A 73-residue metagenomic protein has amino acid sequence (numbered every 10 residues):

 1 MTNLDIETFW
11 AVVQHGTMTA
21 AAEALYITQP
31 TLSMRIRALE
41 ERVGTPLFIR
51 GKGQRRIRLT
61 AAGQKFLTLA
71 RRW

Functional and structural regions predicted by a protein language model:
T2-T8, Q29, G63: The N-cap/first-turn positions of alpha helices within or immediately adjacent to helix-turn-helix DNA-binding domains
I6-V13, T60, L67: Hydrophobic residues on short alpha-helical segments
W10-Q14, K52, R71: Short, locally clustered residues in the helix-turn-helix/winged-helix DNA-binding domain
V12-Y26: Short helix-boundary/capping micro-motifs
R35: Residues in the recognition helix of alpha-helical DNA-binding motifs
E40-L59: A short LG(V/I)-centered, amphipathic sequence patch enriched for acidic residue(s) preceding the LG motif
R42-V43, F66-W73: Alpha-helical linker/hinge and terminal dimerization helices associated with HTH transcriptional regulators
